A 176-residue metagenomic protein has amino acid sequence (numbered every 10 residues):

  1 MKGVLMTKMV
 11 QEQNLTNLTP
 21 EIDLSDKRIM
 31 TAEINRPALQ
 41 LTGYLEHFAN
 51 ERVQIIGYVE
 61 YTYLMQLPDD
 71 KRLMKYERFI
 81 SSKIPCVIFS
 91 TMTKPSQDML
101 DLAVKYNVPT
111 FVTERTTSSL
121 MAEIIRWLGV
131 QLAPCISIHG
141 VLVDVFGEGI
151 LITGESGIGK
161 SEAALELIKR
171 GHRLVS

Functional and structural regions predicted by a protein language model:
M1-F79: Gly/Thr-rich phosphate-binding loop signature of adenosyl cofactor/nucleotide-binding cores
R52-I55, P85-I88, V108-F111, G149-L151 (+1 more regions): Structural motif
G57-V59, T91-M92, E114, F146-E148 (+1 more regions): Fold-independent oxyanion-binding glycine-rich loops and adjacent beta-strand/coil segments at enzyme active sites
R78, L102, E166-L167: Hydrophobic/aromatic ligand-binding patch that stacks against planar heteroaromatic rings of cofactors or nucleotides
P85-C86, M92-W127: Charged, amphipathic alpha-helical linker segments immediately N-terminal to NTP-binding catalytic cores
W127-G147: P-loop NTPase nucleotide-binding/switch module
G147-S176: Glycine-rich phosphate-binding P-loop
